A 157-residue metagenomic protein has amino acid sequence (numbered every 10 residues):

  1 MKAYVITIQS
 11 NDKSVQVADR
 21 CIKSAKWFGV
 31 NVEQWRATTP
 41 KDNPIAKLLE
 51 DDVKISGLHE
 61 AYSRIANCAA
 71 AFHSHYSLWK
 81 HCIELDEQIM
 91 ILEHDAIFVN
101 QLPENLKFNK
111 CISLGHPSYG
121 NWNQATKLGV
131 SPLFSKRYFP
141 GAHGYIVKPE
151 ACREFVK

Functional and structural regions predicted by a protein language model:
M1-L92, A96-K157: An acidic/histidine-cluster motif and surrounding catalytic segment that typifies divalent-metal-assisted enzyme active
